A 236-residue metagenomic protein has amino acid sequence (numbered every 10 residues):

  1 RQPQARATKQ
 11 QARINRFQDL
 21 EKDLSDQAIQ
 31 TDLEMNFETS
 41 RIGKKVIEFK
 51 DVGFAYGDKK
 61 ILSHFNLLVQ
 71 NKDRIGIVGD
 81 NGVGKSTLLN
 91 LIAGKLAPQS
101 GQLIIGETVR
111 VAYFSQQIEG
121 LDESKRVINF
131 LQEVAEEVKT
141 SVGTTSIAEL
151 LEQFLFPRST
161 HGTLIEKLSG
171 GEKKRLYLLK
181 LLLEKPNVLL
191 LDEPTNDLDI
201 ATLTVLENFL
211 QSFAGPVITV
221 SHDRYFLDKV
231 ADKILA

Functional and structural regions predicted by a protein language model:
R1-R16, L20-Q27: Intracellular alpha-helical coupling/juxtamembrane segments of multi-pass membrane proteins
Q30-E34: Short linear capping/connector segments at secondary-structure termini
M35, T39-A236: ABC ATP-binding cassette signature C-motif
